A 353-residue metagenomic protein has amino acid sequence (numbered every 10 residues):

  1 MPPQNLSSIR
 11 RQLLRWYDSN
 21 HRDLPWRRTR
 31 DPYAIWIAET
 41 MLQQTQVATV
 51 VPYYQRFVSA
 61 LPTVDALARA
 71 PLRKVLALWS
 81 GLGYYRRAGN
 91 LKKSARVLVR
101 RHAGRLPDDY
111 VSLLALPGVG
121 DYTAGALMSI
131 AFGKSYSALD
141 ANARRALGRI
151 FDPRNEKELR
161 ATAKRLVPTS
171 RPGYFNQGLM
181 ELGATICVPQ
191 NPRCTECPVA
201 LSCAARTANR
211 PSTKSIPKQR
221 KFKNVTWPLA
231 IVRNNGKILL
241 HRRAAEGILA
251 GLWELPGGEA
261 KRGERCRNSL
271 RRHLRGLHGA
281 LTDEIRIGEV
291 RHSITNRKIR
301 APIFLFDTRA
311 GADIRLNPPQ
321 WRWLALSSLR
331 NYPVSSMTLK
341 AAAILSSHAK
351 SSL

Functional and structural regions predicted by a protein language model:
M1-R28, A184-L353: Intrinsically disordered, low-complexity, charged terminal extensions of DNA damage-control enzymes
P3-S7, R11-P211, H278-A280: Catalytic cores of DNA base-excision repair glycosylases
